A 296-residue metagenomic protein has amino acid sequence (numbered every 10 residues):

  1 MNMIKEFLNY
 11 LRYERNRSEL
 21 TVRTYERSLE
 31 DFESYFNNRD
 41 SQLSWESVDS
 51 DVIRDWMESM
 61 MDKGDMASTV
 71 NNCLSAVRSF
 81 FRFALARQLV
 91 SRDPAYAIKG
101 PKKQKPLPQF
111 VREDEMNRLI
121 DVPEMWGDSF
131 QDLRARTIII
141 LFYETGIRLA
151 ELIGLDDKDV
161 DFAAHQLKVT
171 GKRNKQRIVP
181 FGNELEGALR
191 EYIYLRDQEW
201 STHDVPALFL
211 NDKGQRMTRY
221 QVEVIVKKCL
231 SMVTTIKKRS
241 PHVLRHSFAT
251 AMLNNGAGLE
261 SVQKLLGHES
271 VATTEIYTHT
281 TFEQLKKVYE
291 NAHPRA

Functional and structural regions predicted by a protein language model:
M1-A296: Conserved catalytic core of the tyrosine transesterase superfamily
